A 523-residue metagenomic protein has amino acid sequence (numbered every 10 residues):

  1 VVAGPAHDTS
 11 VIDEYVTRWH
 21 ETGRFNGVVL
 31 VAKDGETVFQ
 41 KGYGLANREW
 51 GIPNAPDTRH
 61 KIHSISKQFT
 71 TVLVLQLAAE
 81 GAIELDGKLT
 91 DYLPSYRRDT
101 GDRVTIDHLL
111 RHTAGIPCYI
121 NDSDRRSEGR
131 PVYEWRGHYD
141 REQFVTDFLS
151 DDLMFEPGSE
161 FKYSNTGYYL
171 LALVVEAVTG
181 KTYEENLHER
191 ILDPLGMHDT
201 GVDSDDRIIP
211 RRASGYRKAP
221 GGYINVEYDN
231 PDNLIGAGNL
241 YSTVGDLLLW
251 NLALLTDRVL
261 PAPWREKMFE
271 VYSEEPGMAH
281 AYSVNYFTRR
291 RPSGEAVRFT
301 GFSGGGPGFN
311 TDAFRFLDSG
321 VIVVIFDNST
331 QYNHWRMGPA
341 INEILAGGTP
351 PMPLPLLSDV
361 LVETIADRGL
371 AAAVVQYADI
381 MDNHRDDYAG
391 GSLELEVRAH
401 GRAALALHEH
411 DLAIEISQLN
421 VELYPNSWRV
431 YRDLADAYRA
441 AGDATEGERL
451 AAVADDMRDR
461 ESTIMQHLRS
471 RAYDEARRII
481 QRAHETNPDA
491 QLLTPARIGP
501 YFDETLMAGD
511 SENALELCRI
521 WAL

Functional and structural regions predicted by a protein language model:
V2-K41, N121, E176-K181, E185-E189 (+5 more regions): Catalytic loop of the DD-peptidase/beta-lactamase superfamily, centered on the K-T-G motif and neighboring
F25, L45-S164, P220: Active-site-proximal loop and beta-strand segments within enzyme catalytic domains
V29-E36, K61-E84, K88, L109 (+5 more regions): Alpha-helical scaffold elements that line and support the substrate/ligand-binding pocket of soluble hydrolases
G42, D57, I120-S123, R130-I209 (+1 more regions): Catalytic-site signature segments of enzymes, centered on catalytic residues
P425, R458-D459, P488, L523: Short coil turns that delineate tetratricopeptide repeat
